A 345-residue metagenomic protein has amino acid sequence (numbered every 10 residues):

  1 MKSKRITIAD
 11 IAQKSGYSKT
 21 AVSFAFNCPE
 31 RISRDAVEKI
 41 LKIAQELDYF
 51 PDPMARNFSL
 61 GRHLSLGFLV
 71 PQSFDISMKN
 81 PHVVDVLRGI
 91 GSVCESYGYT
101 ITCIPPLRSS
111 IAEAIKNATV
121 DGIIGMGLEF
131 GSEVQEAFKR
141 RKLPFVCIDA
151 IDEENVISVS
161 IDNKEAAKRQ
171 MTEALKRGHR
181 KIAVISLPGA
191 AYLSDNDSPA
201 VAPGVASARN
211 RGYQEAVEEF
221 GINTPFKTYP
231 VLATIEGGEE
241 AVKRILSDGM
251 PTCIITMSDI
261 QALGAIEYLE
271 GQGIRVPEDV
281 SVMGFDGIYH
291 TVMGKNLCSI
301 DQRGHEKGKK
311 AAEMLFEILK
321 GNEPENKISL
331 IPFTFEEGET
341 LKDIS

Functional and structural regions predicted by a protein language model:
M1-L64, S345: N-terminal helix-turn-helix DNA-binding module of bacterial transcription factors
M1-T7, G61-T172, K176, L246 (+1 more regions): Alpha-helical recognition/docking segments in bacterial nutrient-uptake and carbohydrate-utilization systems
S18, L64, D121, H179-K181 (+1 more regions): Short acidic/polar active-site loop segments enriched in Thr and Asp
E46-D52, I104-L107, I266: Short gly/ser/thr-rich secondary-structure transition/capping motifs
F50, S96-T100, P144, R180 (+2 more regions): Residue-level detector of anion-binding/catalytic polar loops
L66, F145, I182, D279-V280 (+1 more regions): Structural signal for hydrophobic
Q72-D85, P106-S110, V159-R169, I185-A241 (+4 more regions): Hinge/beta->alpha junction and helix N-cap segments in small-molecule ligand-binding domains
T224-P225, E239-S345: Flexible loop/turn connectors
